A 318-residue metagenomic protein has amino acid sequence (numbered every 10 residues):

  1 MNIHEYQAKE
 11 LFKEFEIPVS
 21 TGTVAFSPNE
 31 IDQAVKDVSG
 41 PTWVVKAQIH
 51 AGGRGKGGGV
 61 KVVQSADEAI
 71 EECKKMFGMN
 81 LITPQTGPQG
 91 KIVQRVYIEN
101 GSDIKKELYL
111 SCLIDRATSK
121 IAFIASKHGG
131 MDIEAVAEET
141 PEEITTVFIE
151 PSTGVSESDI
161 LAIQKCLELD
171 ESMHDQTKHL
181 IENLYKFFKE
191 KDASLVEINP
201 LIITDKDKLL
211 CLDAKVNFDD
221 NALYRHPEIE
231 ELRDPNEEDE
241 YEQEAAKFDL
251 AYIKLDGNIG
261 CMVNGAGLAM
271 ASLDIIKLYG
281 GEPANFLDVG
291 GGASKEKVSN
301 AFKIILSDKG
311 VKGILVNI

Functional and structural regions predicted by a protein language model:
M1-E197, I202-V316: ATP-dependent carboxylate/acyl-activation modules
